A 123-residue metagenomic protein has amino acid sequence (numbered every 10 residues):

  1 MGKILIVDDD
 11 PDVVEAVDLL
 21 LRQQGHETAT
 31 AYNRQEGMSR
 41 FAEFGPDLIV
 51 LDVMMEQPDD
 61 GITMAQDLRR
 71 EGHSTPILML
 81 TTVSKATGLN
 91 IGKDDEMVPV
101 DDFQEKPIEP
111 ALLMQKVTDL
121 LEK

Functional and structural regions predicted by a protein language model:
D8, D52-V53: Active-site residues of response regulator receiver
D8-D9, K106: Acidic di-acidic motifs
P11-A29: Two-component/phosphorelay signaling modules centered on CheY-like receiver
T30-S39, D60-G61: Helix N-cap/capping motif at the beta->alpha junctions
S39, I62-H73: Short amphipathic alpha-helix used as the core "switch/output" element in two-component signaling
F44-V50: Active-site beta3 strand of CheY-like receiver
T63, R70, S84-E105, A111 (+1 more regions): Alpha4 helix (beta4-alpha4-beta5 surface) of REC/receiver domains from two-component response regulators
L80-T82: Hydrophobic/aromatic residues positioned on beta-strands within the core alpha/beta folds
